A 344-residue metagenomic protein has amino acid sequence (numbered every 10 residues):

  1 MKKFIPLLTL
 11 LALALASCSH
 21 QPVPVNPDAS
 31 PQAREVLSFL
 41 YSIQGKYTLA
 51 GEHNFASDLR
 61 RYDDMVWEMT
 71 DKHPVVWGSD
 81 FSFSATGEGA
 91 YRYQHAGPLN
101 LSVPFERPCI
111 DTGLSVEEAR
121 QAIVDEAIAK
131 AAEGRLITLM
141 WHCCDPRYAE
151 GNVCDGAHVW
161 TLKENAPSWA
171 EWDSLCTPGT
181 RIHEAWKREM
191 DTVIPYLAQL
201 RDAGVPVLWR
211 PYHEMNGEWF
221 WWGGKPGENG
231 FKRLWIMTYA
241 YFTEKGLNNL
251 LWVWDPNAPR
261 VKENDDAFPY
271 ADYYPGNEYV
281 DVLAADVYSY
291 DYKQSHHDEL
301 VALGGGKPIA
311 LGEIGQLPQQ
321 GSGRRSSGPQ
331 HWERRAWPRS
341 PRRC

Functional and structural regions predicted by a protein language model:
K2-L10: Sec-dependent signal peptide recognition, specifically the positively charged N-region followed immediately by
L15-S17: C-terminal motif of bacterial Sec signal peptides marking the signal peptidase cleavage site
H20-G87, Y91-E117: N-terminal module-boundary/linker segments of secreted carbohydrate-active enzymes
Y41, D64-K72, A122-G134, L197-G204 (+2 more regions): Acidic (Asp/Glu)-rich catalytic clusters
T48-E52, P74-F83, L136-W141, V207-P211 (+4 more regions): Structural recognition of the beta-strand scaffold that forms the well-ordered cores of secreted hydrolase catalytic
D63, W67-M69, E244, L250-C344: Surface-exposed substrate-engagement region within the catalytic domains of secreted or surface-exposed extracellular
F83, C143-D145, H213-G217, P256-R260 (+2 more regions): Active-site-proximal loop/turn and secondary-structure-junction residues that shape catalytic pockets, frequently
G89, P98-L247: Substrate-binding cleft of extracellular glycoside hydrolase catalytic domains
